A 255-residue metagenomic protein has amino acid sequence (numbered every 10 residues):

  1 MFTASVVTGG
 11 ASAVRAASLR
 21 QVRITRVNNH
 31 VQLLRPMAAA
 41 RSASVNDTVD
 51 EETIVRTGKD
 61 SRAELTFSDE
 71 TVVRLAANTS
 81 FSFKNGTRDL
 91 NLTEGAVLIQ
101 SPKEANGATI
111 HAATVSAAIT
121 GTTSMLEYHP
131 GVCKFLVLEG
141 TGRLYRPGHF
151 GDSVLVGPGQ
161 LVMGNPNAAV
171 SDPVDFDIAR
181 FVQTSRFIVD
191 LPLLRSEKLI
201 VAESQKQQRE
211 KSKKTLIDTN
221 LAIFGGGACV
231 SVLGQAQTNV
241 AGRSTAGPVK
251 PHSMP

Functional and structural regions predicted by a protein language model:
M1-L19, A40-V45, P130-C133, T141-P255: C-terminal interaction modules
G10, V14, L75-T79, S116-L126: Conserved short histidine dyad/triad with adjacent acidic residue
A13-T66, E70, Q237, G242 (+1 more regions): N-terminal domain-start segments of secreted/luminal proteins
H30-Q32, F81, L98-I99, M125: Active-site/binding-pocket entry motifs
P36-M37, D60, S68-E70, N78 (+7 more regions): Surface loops and adjacent helix of pleckstrin homology
R41-E51, A77-T79, G121-S124, P158-G159: Short, solvent-exposed S/T- and G/P-enriched segments that are highly enriched in secreted/extracellular and lumenal
V49, T53-A117, F135-L144: Short, small-residue-rich packing micro-motifs
D50-I54, S82-D89, L126-P130, L161-S171: Short, surface-exposed linear segments at secondary-structure transitions and domain or protein termini
